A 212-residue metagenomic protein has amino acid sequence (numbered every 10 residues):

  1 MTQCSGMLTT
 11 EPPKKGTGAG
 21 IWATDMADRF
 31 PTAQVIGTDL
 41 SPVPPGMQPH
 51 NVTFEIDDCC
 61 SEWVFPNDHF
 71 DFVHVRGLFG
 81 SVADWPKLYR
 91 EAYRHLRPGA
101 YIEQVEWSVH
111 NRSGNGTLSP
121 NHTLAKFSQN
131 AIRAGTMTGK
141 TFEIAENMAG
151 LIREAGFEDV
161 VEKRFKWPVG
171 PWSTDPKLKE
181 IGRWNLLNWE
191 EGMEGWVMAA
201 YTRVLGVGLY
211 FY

Functional and structural regions predicted by a protein language model:
C4-N67, F72, K87: Class I SAM-dependent methyltransferase SAM/SAH-binding core
T17-G20, L40-V43, C59-S61, V75 (+4 more regions): Conserved beta-strand elements of beta-rich interaction domains across eukaryotes, especially beta-propellers
T32, N51, G99, F157-D159: A generic structural signal for alpha->beta connector loops
H69-G77, E103: Short SAM/SAH-binding signature in class I
G80, Y101-M198: Conserved catalytic/acceptor-binding region of the Class I
V82-D84: Short N-terminal helix/helix-N-cap motif within the alpha/beta-hydrolase-1
P86-Y101: A short glycine-rich, Lys/Arg-flanked "PGG" loop and its adjoining helix->strand segment in the class I
M193-Y212: C-terminal transmembrane module of eukaryotic multi-pass membrane proteins
